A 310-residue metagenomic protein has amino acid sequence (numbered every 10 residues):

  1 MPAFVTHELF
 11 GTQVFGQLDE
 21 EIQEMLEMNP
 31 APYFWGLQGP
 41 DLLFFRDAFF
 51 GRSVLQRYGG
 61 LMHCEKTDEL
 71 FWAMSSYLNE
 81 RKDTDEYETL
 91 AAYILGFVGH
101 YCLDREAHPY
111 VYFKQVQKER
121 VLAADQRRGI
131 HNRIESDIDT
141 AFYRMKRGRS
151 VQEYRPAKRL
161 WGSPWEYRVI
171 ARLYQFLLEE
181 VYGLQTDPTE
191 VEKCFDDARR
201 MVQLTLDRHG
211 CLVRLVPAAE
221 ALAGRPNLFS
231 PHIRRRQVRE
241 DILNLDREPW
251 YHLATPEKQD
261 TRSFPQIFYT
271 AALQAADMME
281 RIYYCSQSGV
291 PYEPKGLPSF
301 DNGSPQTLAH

Functional and structural regions predicted by a protein language model:
M1-G96, Y101-H310: N-terminal leader/auxiliary helical segments
